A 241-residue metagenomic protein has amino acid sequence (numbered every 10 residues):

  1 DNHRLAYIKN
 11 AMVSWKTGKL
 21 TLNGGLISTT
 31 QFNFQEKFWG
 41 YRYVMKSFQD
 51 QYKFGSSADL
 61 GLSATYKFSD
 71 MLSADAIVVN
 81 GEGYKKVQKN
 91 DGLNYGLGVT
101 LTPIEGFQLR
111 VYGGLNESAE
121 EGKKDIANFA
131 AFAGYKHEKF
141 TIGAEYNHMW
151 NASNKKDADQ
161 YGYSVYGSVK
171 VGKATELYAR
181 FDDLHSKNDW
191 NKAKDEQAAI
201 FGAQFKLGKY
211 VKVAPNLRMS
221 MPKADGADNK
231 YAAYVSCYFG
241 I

Functional and structural regions predicted by a protein language model:
D1, T17, L26-T30, V78-E82 (+6 more regions): Transmembrane beta-strands of outer-membrane beta-barrel pores
D1-G81, D91-G96, T100-L109, Y163-V171 (+3 more regions): Outer membrane beta-barrel
N2-I8, Y52-S56, K86-G92, E120-A127 (+3 more regions): Replace "Gram-negative outer membrane beta-barrel proteins" with "bacterial and organellar outer membrane beta-barrel
A64, V99, A133, G167 (+2 more regions): Short beta-strand element of the conserved SAM-dependent methyltransferase core
N90, G98-N188: Detector for outer-membrane/organellar transmembrane beta-barrel domains, recognizing the amphipathic beta-strand
V99-L101, F205, N229-I241: Outer-membrane beta-barrel "beta-signal"
S168-A214, R218-M221: C-terminal hydrophobic structural anchor segments that stabilize assembly/packing rather than catalytic chemistry
